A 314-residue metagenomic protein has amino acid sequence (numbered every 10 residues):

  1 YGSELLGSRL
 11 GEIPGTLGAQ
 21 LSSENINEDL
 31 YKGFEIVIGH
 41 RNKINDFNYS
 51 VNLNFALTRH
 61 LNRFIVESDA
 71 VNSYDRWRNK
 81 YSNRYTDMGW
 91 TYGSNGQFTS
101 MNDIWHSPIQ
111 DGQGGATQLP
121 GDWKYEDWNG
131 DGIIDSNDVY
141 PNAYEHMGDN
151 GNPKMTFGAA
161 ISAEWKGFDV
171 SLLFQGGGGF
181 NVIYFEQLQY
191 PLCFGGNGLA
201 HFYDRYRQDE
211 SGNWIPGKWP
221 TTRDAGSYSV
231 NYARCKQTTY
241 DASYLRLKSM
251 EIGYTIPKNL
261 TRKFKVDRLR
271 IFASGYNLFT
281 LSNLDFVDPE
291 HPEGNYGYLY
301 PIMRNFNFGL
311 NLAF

Functional and structural regions predicted by a protein language model:
Y1-E4, H40-N42, F55-L61, W165-G167 (+5 more regions): Transmembrane beta-strands of outer-membrane beta-barrel pores
Y1-L17, F47-Y49, A56, H60: Membrane-embedded beta-barrel scaffold of Gram-negative outer-membrane proteins
P14-G15, S22-Y31, S73-T99, D209-N213 (+2 more regions): C-terminal beta-signal and terminal closure region of outer-membrane beta-barrel proteins
L21, L30-E35, N48, K154-G158 (+2 more regions): Transmembrane beta-barrel architecture of outer-membrane proteins
N27-D29, K43-N150, Q189-P191, R207-G212: Conserved small-residue
I38, V51-L53, L172, I271-A273 (+1 more regions): Membrane-embedded beta-strand positions of outer-membrane beta-barrel proteins
N45-F47, G167-S171, N259-L260: Repeated loop/turn-to-beta-strand initiation elements of outer-membrane beta-barrel proteins
G177-R270, G275: Extracytoplasmic gating/loop element in the C-terminal half of outer-membrane beta-barrel translocons and assembly
